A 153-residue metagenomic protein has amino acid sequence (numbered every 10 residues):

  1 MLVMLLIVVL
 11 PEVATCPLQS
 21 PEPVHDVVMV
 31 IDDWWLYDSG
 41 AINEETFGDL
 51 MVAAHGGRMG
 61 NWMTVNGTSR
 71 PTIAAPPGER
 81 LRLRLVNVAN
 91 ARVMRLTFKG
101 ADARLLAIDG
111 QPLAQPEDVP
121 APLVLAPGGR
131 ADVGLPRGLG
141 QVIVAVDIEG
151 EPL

Functional and structural regions predicted by a protein language model:
M1-S20: Hydrophobic or amphipathic alpha-helical targeting/insertion segments
L2-V3, E22-D26, L153: Short edge beta-strand segments in beta-sheet-rich domains
I7, V27-V30, A107, D132-V133: Structural recognition of the beta-strand scaffold that forms the well-ordered cores of secreted hydrolase catalytic
S20-P21, D33: A non-transmembrane, solvent-exposed segment enriched in polar/low-complexity residues
V27-M29, D33-M51: Conserved, well-structured core segments that form or line functional sites
E45-L153: Histidine- and aromatic-rich segments of cupredoxin/plastocyanin-like copper-binding domains
